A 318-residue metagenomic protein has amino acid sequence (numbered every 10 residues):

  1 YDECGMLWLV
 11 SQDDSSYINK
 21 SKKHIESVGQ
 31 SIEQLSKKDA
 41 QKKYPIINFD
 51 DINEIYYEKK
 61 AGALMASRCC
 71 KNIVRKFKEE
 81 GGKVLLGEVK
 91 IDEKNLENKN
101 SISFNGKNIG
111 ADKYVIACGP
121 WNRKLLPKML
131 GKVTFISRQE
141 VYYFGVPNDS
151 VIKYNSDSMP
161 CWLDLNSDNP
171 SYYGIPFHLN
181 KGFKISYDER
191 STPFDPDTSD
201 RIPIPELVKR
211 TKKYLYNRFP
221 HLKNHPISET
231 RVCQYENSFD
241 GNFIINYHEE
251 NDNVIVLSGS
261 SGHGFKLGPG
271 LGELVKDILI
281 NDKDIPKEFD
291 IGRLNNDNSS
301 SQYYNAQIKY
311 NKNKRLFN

Functional and structural regions predicted by a protein language model:
Y1-D2, K113, P120-N253, K312-N318: Active-site substrate-recognition segment that forms the wall of the catalytic cavity or substrate channel
Y1-K43: Dinucleotide-binding Rossmann-like beta1-alpha1 core, especially the glycine-rich loop that anchors the ADP
W8-Y17, Y56-K76, I202-L207, K266: Short beta-strand to alpha-helix junction loop
S15-K22, K37, C70, N122 (+4 more regions): A general structural signal for well-ordered alpha-helical segments in protein cores
S16, Y44-I52, K94-N100, N237-G241 (+1 more regions): A short, glycine/Asx- and small/polar-enriched loop/turn that sits immediately N-terminal to a beta-strand
E26, K38-K42, A63, I136 (+3 more regions): Flavin (FAD/FMN) cofactor-binding core of flavoprotein oxidoreductases
E33-L35, K83-L85, S228: General small-molecule cofactor/ligand-binding pocket signal
Y57-K113, A117: Helical element adjacent to the flavin cofactor pocket in flavoenzyme catalytic cores
